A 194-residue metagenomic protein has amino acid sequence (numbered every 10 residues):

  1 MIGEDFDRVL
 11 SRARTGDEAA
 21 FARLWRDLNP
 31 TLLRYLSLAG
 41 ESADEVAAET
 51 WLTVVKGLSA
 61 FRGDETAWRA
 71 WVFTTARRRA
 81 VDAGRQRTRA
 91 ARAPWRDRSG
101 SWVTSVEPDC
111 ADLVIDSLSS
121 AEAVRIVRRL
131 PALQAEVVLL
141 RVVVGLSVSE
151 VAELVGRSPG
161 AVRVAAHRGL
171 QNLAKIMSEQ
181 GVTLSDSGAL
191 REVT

Functional and structural regions predicted by a protein language model:
I2-F6, A90-S120, S147, L190: Internal acidic/polar
G3, L10-R34, E41, A135: A short, charge-rich alpha-helical start-of-domain segment used by transcription regulators
S11-T15, L38, E49-W68, Q86-A90: Sigma70-family region 2
A13, L32, L36, A43-V54 (+4 more regions): Short, small-hydrophobic-rich alpha-helical interface motif
T15, T104-L139, V144-L154: Amphipathic alpha-helical segment used for protein-protein interaction
D27-P30, L38-A39, L139-S147: Short helix-capping/turn signature of helix-turn-helix
L38, S59-G63, F73-R98, D116 (+1 more regions): Arg/Lys-rich amphipathic alpha helix in sigma70-family domain 2
R77, V81, Q134, V143 (+2 more regions): DNA-recognition helix of helix-turn-helix
